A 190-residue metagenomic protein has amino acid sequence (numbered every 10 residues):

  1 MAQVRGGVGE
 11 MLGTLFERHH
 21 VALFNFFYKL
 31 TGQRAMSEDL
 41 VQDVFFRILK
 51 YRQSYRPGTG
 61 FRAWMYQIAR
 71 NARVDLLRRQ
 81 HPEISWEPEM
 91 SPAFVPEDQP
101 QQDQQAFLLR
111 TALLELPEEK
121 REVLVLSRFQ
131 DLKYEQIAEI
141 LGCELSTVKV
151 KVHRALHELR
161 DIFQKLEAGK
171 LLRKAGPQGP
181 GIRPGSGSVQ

Functional and structural regions predicted by a protein language model:
M1-A22, L114, G176-Q190: N-terminal module of bacterial RNA polymerase sigma factors
Q3, E87, L108, E139-G142 (+1 more regions): C-terminal edge and immediately downstream basic/flexible tail or linker adjoining helix-turn-helix-like DNA-binding
Q3-T14, F24-D43, L145: Short, charged helix-capping/linker segments at alpha-helix termini
R5-G6, G32, D43-G60, R79-H81: Sigma70-family region 2
L23, F27, R52, M65 (+1 more regions): Hydrophobic-face residues of short alpha-helical interaction/recognition segments
R70, V74, K120, L141-A168: DNA-recognition helix of helix-turn-helix
D75, P82-A106, P177-G187: Internal acidic/polar
V123-S127: A short pre-motif secondary-structure segment
